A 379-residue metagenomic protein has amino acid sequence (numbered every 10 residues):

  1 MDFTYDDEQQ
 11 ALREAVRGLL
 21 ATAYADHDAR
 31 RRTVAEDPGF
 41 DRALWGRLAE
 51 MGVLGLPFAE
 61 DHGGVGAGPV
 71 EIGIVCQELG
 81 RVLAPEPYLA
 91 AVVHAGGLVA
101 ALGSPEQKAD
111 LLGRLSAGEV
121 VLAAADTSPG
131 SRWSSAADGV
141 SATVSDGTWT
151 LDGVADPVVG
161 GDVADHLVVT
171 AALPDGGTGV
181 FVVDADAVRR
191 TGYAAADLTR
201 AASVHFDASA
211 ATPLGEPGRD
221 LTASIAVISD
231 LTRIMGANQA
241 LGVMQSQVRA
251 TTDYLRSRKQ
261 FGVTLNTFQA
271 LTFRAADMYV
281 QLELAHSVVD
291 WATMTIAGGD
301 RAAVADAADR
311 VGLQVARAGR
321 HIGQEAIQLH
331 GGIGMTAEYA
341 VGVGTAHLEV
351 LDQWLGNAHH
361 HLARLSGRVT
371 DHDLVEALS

Functional and structural regions predicted by a protein language model:
M1-V82, P105, G118, W149 (+1 more regions): Alpha-helical interface subdomain recognition
Y24, E86-E106: N-terminal glycine-rich flavin-associated loop
G66-V75, W133-D138, A210: Structural signature of FAD isoalloxazine-binding scaffolds in flavoprotein oxidoreductases
G118-P129: A short, Trp-centered hydrophobic/proline-enriched beta-strand micro-motif
G118-V120, A136-D138, V163-D165, G176-G177 (+6 more regions): A generic structural signal for well-ordered coil/turn residues at beta-strand boundaries that shape enzyme active-site
A125-T127, D152-R190: A short core secondary-structure module
V140-T143: A structural signal for short hydrophobic beta-strand segments in well-ordered beta-sheet cores
P157-V158, D184-P217: Flexible, small-/acidic-enriched active-site or ligand-binding loops
